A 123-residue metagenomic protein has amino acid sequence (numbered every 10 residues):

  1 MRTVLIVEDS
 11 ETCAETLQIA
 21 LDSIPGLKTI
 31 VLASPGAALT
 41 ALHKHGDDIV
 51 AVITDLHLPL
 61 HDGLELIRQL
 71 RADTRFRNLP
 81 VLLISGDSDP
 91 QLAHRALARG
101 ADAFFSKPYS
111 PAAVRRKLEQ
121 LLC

Functional and structural regions predicted by a protein language model:
E8: Conserved acidic carboxylate
E11-I30: Two-component/phosphorelay signaling modules centered on CheY-like receiver
V31-A51: Acidic, metal-coordinating helix/loop segments flanking the phosphotransfer/catalytic sites of two-component signaling
D55-L56, S85: Active-site residues of response regulator receiver
P59, D89: The feature encodes the CheY-like receiver
Y109-L118: C-terminal output helix
